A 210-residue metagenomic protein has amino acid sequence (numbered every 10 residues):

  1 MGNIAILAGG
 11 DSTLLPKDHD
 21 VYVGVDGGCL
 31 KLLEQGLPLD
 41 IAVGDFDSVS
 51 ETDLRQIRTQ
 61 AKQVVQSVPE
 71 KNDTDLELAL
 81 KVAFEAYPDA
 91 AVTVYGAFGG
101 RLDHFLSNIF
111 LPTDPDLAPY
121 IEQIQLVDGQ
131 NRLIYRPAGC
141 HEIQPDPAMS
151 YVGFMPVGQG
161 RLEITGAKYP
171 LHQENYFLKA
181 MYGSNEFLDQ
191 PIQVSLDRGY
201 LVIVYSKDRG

Functional and structural regions predicted by a protein language model:
M1-G2, D20, P88-A91, E122: Short coil/turn segments at beta-strand junctions that form active-site/ligand-binding loops
M1-I57: N-terminal beta-strand-loop-alpha-helix module at the start of alpha/beta ligand-binding or catalytic domains
L7, V23-V25, Q66, Q125-D128: General beta-strand structural signal in soluble alpha/beta enzymes
Q60-V68, P119-Q125, P147-M155, Q159-R161: A glycine-rich helix N-cap at a beta->alpha junction
V64-Y87: Short phosphate-binding loop-to-helix
A91-G139: Anionic-ligand-binding alpha/beta catalytic cores of soluble enzymes and soluble regulatory domains that recognize
G129-N131, R136-G210: Long, charged alpha-helical interface segments
